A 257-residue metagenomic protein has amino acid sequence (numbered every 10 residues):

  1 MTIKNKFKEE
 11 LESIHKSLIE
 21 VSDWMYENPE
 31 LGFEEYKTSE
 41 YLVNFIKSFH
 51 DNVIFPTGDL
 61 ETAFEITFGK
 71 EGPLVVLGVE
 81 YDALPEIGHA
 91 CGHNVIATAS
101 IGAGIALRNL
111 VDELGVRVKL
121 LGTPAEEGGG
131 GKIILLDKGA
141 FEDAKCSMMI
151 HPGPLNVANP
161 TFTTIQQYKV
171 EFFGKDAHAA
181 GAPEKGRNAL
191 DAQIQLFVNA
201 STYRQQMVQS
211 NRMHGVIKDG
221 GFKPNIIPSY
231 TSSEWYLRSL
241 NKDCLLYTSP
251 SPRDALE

Functional and structural regions predicted by a protein language model:
I3-G115: Acidic/His- and Gly-rich active-site-bordering loop/insert found across diverse amide/peptide-bond hydrolases
P29-G32, P124, P228, P250-P252: Proline-centered helix-kink/hinge sites
T62-E65, D82-A90, N94-V95, I101 (+2 more regions): Histidine/acidic-residue-rich, glycine-tolerant segments that coordinate divalent metal ions
G69-G72, K175, N241: Short loop segments at secondary-structure junctions
A106-L110, N199, S251: Active-site catalytic microenvironments for nucleophilic, acid-base chemistry
L240, C244-L246: Solvent-exposed, non-transmembrane alpha-helical starts
Y247-E257: Single conserved hydrophobic/aromatic residue that forms the stacking wall/gate of nucleotide- or nucleobase-binding
